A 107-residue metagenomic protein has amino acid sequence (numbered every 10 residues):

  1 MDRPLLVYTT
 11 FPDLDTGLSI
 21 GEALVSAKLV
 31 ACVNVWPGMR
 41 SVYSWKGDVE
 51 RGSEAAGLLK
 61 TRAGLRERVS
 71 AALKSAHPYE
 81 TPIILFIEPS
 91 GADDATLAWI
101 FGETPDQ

Functional and structural regions predicted by a protein language model:
M1-Q107: Positively charged, small/polar-rich N-terminal and surface patches that mediate targeting and assembly and bind
